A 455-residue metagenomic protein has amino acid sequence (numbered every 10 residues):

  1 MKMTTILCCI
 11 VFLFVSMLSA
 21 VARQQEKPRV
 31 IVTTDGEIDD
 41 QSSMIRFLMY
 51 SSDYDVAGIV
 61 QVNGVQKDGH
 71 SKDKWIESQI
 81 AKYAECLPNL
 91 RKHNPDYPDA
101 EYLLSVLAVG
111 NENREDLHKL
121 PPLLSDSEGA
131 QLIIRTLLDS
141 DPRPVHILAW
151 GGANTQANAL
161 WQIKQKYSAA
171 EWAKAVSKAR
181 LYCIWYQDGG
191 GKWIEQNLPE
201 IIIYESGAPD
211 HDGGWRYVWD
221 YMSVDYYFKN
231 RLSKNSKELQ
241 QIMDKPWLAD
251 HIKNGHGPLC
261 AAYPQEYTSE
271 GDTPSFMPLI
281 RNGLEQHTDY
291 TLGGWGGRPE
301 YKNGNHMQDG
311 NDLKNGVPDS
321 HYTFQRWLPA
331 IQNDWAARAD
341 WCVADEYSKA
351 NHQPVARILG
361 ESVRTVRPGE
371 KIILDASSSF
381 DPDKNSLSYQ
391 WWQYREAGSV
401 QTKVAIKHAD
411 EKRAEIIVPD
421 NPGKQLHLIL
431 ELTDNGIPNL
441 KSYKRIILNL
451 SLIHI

Functional and structural regions predicted by a protein language model:
M1-Q24: Bacterial Sec-dependent N-terminal signal peptides
V21-I373, S379-Q401, R413-E415: N-terminal acidic, glycine/proline-rich low-complexity segments
P368, P422-G423: Surface-exposed loops/turns
H408-P422: Solvent-exposed segments in extracellular or luminal domains encompassing
T433-N439: Short, solvent-exposed loop/turn segments at the edges of extracellular beta-sandwich modules
K441-S451: C-terminal edge beta-strand
I453-I455: Conserved small/polar residues in nucleotide/adenosyl-binding loops
